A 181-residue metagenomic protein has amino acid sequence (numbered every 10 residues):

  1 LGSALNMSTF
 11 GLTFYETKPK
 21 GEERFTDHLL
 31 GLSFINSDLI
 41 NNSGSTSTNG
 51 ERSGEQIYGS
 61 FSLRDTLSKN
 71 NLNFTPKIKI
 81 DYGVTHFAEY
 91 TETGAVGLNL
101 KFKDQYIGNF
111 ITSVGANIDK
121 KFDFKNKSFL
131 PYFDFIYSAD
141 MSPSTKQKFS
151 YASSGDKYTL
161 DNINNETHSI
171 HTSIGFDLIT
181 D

Functional and structural regions predicted by a protein language model:
L1-D181: Membrane translocator/pore-forming domains, dominated by Gram-negative outer-membrane beta-barrels
